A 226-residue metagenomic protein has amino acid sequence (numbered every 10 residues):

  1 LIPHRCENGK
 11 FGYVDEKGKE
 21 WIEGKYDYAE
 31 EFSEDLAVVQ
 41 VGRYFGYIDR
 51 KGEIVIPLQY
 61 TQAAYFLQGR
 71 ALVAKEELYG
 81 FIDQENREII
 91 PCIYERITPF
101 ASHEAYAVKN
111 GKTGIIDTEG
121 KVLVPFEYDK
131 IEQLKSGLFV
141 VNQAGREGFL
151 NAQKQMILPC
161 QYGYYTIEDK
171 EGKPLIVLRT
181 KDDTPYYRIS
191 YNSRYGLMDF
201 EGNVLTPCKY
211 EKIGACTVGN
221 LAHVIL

Functional and structural regions predicted by a protein language model:
L1-L226: Residue-level detector of conserved, function-critical positions
